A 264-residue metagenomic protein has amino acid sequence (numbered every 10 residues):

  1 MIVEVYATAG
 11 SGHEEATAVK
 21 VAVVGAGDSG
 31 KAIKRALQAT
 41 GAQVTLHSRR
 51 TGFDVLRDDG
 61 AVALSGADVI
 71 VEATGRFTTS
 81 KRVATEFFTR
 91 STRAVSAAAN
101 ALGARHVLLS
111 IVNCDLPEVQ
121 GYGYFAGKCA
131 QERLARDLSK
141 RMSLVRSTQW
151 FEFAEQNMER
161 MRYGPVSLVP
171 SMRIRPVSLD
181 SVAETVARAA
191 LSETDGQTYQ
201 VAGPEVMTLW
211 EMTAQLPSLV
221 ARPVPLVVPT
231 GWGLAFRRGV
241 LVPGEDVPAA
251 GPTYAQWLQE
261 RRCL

Functional and structural regions predicted by a protein language model:
M1-G12: Short, intrinsically disordered or compositionally biased N-terminal tails of bacterial proteins
A18-V21: Extreme N-terminal starter segment of soluble prokaryotic enzymes
V24, D28-Q43, L116-R222: Oxidoreductase cofactor-interface core, primarily capturing Rossmann-like NAD(P)-dependent enzymes
Q43-A94, A98-L102, N113-P117: NAD(P)H-binding glycine-rich loop region in Rossmannoid oxidoreductase-like domains and their noncatalytic homologs
V69, A104-L108, S143: Conserved catalytic-site loops of classical short-chain dehydrogenases/reductases
T74, V107-S110, R146-T148: Active-site beta-alpha turn of Rossmann-fold NAD(P)-dependent dehydrogenases/reductases
S96, L179-A187, G251-L258: Short, amphipathic alpha-helical "lid/cap" segments that border enzyme active or binding sites
T208-L264: Mobile cap/lid helix-loop segments that border enzyme active or cofactor-binding sites and regulate substrate access
